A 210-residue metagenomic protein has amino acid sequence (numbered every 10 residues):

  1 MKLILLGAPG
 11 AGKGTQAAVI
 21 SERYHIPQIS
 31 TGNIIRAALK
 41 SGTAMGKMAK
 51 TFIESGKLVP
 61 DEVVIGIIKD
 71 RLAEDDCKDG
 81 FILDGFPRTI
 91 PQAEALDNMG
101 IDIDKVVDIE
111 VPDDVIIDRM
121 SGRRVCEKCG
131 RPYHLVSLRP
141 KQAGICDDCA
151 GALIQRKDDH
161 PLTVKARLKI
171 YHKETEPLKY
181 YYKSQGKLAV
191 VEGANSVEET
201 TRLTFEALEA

Functional and structural regions predicted by a protein language model:
M1-A210: Glycine-rich phosphate-binding loop of ATP-dependent small-molecule kinases
